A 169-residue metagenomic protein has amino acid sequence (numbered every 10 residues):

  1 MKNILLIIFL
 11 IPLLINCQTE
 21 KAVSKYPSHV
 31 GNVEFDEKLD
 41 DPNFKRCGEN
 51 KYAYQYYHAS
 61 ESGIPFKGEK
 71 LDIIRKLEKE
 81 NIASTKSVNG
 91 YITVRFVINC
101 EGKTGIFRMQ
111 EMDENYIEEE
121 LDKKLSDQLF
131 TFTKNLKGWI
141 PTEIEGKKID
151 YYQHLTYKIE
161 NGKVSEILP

Functional and structural regions predicted by a protein language model:
M1-I4, Q18: Positively charged n-region of N-terminal signal peptides that target proteins for export
I4-L14: Sec-dependent N-terminal signal peptides
Q18-P169: Charge-biased low-complexity segments
